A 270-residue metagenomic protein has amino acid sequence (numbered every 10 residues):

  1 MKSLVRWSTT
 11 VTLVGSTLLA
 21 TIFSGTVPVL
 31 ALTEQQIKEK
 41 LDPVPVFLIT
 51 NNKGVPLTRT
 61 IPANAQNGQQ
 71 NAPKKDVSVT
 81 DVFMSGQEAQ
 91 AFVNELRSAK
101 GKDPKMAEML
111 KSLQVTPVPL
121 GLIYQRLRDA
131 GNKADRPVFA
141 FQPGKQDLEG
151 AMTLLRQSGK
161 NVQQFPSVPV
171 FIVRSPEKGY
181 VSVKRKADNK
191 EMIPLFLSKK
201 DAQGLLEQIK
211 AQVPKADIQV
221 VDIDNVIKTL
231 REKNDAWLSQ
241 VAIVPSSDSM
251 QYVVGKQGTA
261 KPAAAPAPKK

Functional and structural regions predicted by a protein language model:
K2-K270: Conserved NAD+-utilizing ADP-ribose enzyme module
